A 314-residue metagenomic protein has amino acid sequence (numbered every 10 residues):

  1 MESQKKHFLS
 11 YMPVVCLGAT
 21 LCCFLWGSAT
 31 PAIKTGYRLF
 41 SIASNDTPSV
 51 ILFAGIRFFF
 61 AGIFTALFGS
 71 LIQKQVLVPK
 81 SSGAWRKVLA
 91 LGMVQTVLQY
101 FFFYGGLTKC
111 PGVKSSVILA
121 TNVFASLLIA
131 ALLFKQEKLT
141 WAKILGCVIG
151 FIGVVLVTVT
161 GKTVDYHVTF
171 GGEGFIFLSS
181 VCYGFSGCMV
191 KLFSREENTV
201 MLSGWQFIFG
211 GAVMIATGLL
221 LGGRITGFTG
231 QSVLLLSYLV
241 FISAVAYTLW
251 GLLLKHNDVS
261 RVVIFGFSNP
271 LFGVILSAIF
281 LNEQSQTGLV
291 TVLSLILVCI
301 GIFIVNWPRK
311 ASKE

Functional and structural regions predicted by a protein language model:
M1-G55, D165-L192, L235-L236, F241 (+2 more regions): Glycine-/small-residue-enriched transmembrane alpha-helix faces in small-molecule transporters and effluxers
A29, F60-F64, I118-L133, V148 (+6 more regions): Alpha-helical transmembrane segments of compact multi-pass small-molecule transporters, enriched in specific families
G36, F53, G106, L132-K135 (+7 more regions): Hydrophobic/aromatic residues within transmembrane alpha-helices of multi-pass small-molecule transporters
S41-Q95, A125-I129, C182-S186, G204-L221 (+2 more regions): Transmembrane alpha-helices of multi-pass small-molecule transport proteins
S49-A61, G105-N122, T169-V181, G230-S243 (+2 more regions): Structural signature of hydrophobic alpha-helical transmembrane segments
I56, T96, Y100, K114-T121 (+2 more regions): Helix-helix packing/entry segments at the starts of transmembrane helices
T65, I129, T140-G161, F267 (+2 more regions): Hydrophobic transmembrane alpha-helices of multi-pass small-molecule transport proteins
S70-S115, L119, L156, L239-N257: Specific transmembrane alpha-helical segments of multi-pass solute transporters/efflux pumps, especially DMT/EamA
